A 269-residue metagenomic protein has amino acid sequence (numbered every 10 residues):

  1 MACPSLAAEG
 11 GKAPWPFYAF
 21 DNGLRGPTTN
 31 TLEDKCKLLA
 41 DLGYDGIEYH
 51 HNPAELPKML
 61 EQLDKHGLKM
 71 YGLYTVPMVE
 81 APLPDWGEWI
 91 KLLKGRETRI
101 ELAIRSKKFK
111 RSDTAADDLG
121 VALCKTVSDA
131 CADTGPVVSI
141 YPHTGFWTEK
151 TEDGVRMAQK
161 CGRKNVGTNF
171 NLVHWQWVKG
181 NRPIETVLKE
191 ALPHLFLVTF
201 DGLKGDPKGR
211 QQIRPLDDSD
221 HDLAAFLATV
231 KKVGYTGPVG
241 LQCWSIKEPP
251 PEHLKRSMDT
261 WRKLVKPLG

Functional and structural regions predicted by a protein language model:
A2, V79-T168, W177: Active-site acidic/histidine proton-transfer and metal-coordination neighborhood in alpha/beta enzyme cores
C3-T98, R163-G167, P193, G205 (+2 more regions): N-terminal pre-domain/capping segments
A8-Y18, N30-D34, K125, D129 (+3 more regions): Histidine-acidic metal/acid-base catalytic patches
G23-T31, G46-M59, V76-D85, K108-S112 (+5 more regions): Acidic-and-aromatic substrate-binding clefts and catalytic sites of carbohydrate-active enzymes
E48, G72, R99-E101, S139 (+3 more regions): Conserved beta-strand positions in the central sheet of alpha/beta enzyme cores
